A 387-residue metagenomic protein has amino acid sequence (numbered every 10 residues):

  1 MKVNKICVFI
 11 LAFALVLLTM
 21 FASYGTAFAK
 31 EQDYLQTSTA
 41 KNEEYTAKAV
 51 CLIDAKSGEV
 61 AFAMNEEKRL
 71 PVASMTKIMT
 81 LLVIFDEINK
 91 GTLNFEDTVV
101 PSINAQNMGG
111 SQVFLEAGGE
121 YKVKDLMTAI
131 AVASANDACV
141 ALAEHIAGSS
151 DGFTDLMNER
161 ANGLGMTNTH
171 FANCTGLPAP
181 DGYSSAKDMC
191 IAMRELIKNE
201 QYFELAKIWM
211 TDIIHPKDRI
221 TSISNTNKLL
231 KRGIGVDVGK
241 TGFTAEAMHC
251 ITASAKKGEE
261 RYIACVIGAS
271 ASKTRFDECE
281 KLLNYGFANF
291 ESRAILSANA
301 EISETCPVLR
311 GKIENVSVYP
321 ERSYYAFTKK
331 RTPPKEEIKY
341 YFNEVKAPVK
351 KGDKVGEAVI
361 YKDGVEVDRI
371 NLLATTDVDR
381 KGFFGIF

Functional and structural regions predicted by a protein language model:
K2, Q36-S38, C250: A generic local structural motif
V3-F28: Sec-dependent N-terminal signal peptides of Gram-positive bacterial secreted proteins and lipoproteins
V3-I6, I78, K257: Hydrophobic alpha-helical segments, especially transmembrane helices and their immediate juxtamembrane helical caps
M20, K41-E43, A255, P348-V349: Sterically constrained small-residue positions within well-ordered secondary structures of folded domains
G25-E200: Active-site-adjacent loops and short helices of periplasmic peptidoglycan-processing enzymes
M166-T167, P178-Y183, K187-F387: Domain-terminus/edge residues, biased toward the C-terminal soluble/receptor-binding domains of extracytoplasmic
